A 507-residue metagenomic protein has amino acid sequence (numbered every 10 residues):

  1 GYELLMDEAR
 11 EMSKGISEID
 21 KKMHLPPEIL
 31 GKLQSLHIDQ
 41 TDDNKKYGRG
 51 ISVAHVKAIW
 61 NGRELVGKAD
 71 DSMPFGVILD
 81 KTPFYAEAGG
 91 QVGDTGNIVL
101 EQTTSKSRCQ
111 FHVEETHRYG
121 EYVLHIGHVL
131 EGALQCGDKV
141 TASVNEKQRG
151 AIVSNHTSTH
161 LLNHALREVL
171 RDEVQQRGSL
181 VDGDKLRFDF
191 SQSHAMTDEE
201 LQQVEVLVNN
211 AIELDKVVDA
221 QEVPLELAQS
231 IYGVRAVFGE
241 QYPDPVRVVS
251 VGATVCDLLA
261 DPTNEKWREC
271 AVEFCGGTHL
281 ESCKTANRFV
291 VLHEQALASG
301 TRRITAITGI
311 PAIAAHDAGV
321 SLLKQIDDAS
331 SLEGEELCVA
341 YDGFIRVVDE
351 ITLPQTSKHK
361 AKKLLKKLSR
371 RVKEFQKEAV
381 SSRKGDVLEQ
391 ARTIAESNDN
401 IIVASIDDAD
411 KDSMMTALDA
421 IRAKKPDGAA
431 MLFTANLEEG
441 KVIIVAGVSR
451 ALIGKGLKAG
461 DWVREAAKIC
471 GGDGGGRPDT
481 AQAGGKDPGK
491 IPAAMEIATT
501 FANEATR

Functional and structural regions predicted by a protein language model:
G1-H37: Extended, domain-scale alpha-helical bundle/helix-rich regions
G1-L4, H24, E173, G183 (+2 more regions): Terminal appendage regions of diverse proteins
A9, G89, H160, F188 (+5 more regions): Divalent metal-coordination and catalytic microenvironments
K22, P26-A142, K147: Conserved nucleotide-binding/hydrolysis modules and their immediate coupling elements across P-loop/ASCE NTPase motors
K22, P27-Q34, D39-G48, E173 (+3 more regions): Non-catalytic interaction/regulatory segments
K45-G48, V66-D70, G76-V77, E87-G90 (+13 more regions): Replace "in large, NTP-powered and nucleic-acid-processing enzymes" with "in large, NTP-powered factors and other
V77, G120-L130, L186-S191, D479-G485: A generic structural motif
P83-I98, G132-F190, T301: Active/ligand-binding-proximal structured segments within catalytic/core domains that scaffold catalytic residues
